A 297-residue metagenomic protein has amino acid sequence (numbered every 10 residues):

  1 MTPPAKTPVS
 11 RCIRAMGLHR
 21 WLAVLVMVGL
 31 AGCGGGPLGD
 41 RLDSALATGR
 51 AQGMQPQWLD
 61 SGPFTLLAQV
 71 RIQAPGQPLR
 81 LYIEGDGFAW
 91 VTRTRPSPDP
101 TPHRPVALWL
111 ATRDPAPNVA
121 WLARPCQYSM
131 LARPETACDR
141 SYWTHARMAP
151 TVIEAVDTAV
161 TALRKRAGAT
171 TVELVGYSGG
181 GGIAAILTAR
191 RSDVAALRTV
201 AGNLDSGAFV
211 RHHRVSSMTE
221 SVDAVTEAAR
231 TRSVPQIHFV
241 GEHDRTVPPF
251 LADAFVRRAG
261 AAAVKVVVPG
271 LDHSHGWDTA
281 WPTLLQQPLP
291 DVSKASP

Functional and structural regions predicted by a protein language model:
L30-G32: C-terminal motif of bacterial Sec signal peptides marking the signal peptidase cleavage site
G34-P37: Bacterial signal peptide processing site
S61-R71: A short loop-to-beta-strand scaffold at the N-terminal edge of the catalytic core in hydrolase folds
I72-A123, Q127-M130: Short, surface-exposed "cap/lid" segments of acyl-processing enzymes
T136-K165: Alpha/beta-hydrolase active-site loop
T170-S216: Primarily recognizes the serine-hydrolase "nucleophile elbow" in alpha/beta-hydrolase and SGNH/GDSL folds
G202-N203, G207-P269: The feature captures the conserved acid-bearing segment of alpha/beta-hydrolase catalytic domains
F250, R257-P297: C-terminal catalytic histidine-bearing segment of alpha/beta-hydrolase fold enzymes
